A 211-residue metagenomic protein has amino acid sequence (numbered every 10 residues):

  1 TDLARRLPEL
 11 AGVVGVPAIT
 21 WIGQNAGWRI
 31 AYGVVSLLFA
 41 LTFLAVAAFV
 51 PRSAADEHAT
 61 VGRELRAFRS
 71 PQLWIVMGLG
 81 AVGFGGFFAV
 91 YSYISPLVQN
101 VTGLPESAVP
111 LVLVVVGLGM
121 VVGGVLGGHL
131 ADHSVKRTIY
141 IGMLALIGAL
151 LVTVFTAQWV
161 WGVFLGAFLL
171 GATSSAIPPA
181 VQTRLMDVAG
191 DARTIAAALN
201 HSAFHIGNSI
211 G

Functional and structural regions predicted by a protein language model:
T1, A176-A189: Intracellular juxtamembrane helix-capping segments at the cytosolic ends of symmetry-related transmembrane helices
L3-P51, Y93, L97: Helix-loop-helix hairpin linking two adjacent transmembrane segments in secondary transporters
G23, V122-V135: Helix-to-loop junctions at the C-terminal end of transmembrane segments in multipass secondary transporters
F49-L79: Juxtamembrane intracellular "pre-TM" segments in multi-pass secondary transporters
R69-A89, F164, F168-A172: Pair of pore-lining "gating" transmembrane helices in MFS-fold secondary transporters
S92-S107: Short amphipathic helix-loop junctions that connect adjacent transmembrane helices in Major Facilitator Superfamily/SLC
K136-V181: C-terminal transmembrane helical hairpin of 12-TM major facilitator-type secondary transporters
D187-G211: A late C-terminal transmembrane helix in Major Facilitator Superfamily
